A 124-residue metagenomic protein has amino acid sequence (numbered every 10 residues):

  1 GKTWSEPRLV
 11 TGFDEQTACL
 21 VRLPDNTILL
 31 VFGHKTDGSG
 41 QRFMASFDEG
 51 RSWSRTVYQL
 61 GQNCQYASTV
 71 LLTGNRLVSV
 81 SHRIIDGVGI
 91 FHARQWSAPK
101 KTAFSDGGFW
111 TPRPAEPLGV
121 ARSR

Functional and structural regions predicted by a protein language model:
G1-R124: Asp-box/BNR beta-propeller blade signature and adjacent active/binding-site loops in extracellular glycan-interacting
